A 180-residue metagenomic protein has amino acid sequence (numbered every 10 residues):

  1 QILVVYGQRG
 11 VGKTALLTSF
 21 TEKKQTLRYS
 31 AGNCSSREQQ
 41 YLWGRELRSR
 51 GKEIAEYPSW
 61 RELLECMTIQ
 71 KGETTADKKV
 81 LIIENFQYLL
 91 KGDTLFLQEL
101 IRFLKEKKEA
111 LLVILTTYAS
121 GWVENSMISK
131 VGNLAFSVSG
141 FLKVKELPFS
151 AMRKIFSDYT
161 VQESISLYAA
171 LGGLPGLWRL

Functional and structural regions predicted by a protein language model:
I2-L17: Walker A/P-loop nucleotide-binding motif
I2-Y6, R28, I82: Short hydrophobic/aromatic beta-strand immediately N-terminal to the Walker A/P-loop
T18-E22: A conserved segment at the C-terminal end of the G1
K23-Y29, R37-A55, L64-I69: Conserved NTP-binding/hydrolysis module of P-loop NTPases
M67-L97: Conserved P-loop NTPase "ATPase switch" module shared by AAA+ and STAND
Y88-G92, R102-V131: Sensor-1/coupling segment of RecA-like P-loop NTPase cores
S139-S164: Conserved small helical "lid"/interfacial subdomain of P-loop NTPases
S157-L180: Amphipathic alpha-helical "lid/sensor" segments that cap RecA-like P-loop NTPase cores
